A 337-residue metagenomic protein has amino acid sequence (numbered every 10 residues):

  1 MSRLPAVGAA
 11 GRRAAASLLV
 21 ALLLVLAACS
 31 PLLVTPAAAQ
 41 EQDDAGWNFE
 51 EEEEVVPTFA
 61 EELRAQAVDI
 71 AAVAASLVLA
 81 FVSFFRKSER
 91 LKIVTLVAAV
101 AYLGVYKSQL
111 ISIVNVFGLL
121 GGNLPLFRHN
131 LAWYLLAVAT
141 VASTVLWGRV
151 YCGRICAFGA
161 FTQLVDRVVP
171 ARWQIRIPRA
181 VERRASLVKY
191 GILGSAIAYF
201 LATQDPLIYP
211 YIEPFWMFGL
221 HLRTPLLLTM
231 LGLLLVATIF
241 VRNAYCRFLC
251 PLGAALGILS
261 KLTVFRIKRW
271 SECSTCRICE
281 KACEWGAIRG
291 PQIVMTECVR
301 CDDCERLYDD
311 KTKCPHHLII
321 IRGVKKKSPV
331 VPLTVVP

Functional and structural regions predicted by a protein language model:
M1-G11: N-terminal secretory signal peptides that target proteins for export/translocation
L4-P5, A16, L24, C29-G286 (+3 more regions): Non-ligating segments of multi-cofactor redox enzymes
